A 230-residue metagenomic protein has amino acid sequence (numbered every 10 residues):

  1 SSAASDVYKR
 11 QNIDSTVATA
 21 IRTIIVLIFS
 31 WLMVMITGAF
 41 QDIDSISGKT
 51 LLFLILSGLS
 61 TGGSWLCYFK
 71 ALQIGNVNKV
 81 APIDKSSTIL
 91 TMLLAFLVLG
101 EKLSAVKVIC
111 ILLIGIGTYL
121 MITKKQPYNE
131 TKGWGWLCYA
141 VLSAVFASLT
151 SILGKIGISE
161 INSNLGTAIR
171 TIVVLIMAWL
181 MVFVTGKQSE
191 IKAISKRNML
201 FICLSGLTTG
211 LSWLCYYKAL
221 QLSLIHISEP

Functional and structural regions predicted by a protein language model:
S1, S47-L59, L103-G115, L165-I176 (+2 more regions): Structural signature of hydrophobic alpha-helical transmembrane segments
A3-Y8, E229-P230: Short, small-residue-biased leader/transition segments that mark boundaries at the very start of proteins
S5, N12-V17, I21-L54, L59 (+3 more regions): Membrane-interface interhelical linkers
K9, A18, A71, L97-L99 (+4 more regions): Hydrophobic/aromatic residues within transmembrane alpha-helices of multi-pass small-molecule transporters
I21-R22, I83-S86, V106-I109, I169: Hydrophobic core positions of alpha-helical segments in small-molecule transporters and transporter systems
I24-F29, I83-L97, I172-M177, S212 (+1 more regions): Alpha-helical transmembrane segments of compact multi-pass small-molecule transporters, enriched in specific families
I89-V145: Juxtamembrane helix-loop boundary signature in multi-pass membrane transporters
G133-L165: Selected transmembrane alpha-helices and immediately adjacent juxtamembrane segments of polytopic inner-membrane
